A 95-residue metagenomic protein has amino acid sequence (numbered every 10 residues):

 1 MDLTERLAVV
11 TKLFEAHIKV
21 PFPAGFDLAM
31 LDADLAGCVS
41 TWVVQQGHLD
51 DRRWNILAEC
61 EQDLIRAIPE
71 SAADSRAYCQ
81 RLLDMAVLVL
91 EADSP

Functional and structural regions predicted by a protein language model:
M1-D2, R6, P95: Ser/Thr/Pro-rich, acidic low-complexity intrinsically disordered regulatory segments
T4, D32, D63, L82-L88: Generic signature of intrinsically disordered, low-complexity, basic-rich segments and short cationic peptides
L7-T11: Intrinsically disordered, low-complexity regions
K12-E61: Amphipathic alpha-helical interaction modules
L13, A67, V89: Residues that form generic nucleotide/phosphate-binding pockets
Q45, L49-R52, E70-D74, Y78: Non-transmembrane, amphipathic alpha-helical segments
E59-S71: Short helix/strand-capping connector loops at secondary-structure junctions
S71-P95: Amphipathic alpha-helical binding modules
